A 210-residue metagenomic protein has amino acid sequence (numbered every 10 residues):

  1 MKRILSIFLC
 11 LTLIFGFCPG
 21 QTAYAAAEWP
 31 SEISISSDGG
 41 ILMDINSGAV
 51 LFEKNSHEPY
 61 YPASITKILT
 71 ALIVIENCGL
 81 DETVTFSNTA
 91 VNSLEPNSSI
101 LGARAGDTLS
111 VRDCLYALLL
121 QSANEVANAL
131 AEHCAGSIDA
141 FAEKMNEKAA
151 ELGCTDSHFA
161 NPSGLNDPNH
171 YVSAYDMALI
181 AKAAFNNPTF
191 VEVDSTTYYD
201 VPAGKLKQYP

Functional and structural regions predicted by a protein language model:
M1, A27-P30, P202: Serine/threonine-rich low-complexity intrinsically disordered regions
M1-I7: Positively charged n-region of N-terminal signal peptides that target proteins for export
A23-Y175, L179-P188: Active-site-adjacent loops and short helices of periplasmic peptidoglycan-processing enzymes
D176-P210: Extracytoplasmic
